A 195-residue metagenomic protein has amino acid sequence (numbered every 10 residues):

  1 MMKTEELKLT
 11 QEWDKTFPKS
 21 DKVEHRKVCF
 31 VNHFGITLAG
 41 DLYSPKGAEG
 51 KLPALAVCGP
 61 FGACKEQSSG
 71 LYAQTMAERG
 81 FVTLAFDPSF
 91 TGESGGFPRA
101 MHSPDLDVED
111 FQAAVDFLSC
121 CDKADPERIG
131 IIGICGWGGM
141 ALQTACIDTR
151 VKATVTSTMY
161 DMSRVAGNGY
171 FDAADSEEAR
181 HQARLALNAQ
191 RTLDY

Functional and structural regions predicted by a protein language model:
T4-G50: N-terminal cap/lid segment of alpha/beta-hydrolase-fold proteins
K51-P60: Short beta-strand element of the alpha/beta-hydrolase
G62-Q74, P88: The serine-hydrolase catalytic nucleophile loop
T75-G95: Conserved alpha/beta-hydrolase
M101-D122: Alpha/beta-hydrolase active-site loop
K123-C135: Alpha/beta-hydrolase fold nucleophile elbow
G133-Q143: Glycine-rich nucleophile elbow surrounding the catalytic serine of serine-hydrolase chemistry
L142-Y195: Alpha/beta-hydrolase-fold enzymes
